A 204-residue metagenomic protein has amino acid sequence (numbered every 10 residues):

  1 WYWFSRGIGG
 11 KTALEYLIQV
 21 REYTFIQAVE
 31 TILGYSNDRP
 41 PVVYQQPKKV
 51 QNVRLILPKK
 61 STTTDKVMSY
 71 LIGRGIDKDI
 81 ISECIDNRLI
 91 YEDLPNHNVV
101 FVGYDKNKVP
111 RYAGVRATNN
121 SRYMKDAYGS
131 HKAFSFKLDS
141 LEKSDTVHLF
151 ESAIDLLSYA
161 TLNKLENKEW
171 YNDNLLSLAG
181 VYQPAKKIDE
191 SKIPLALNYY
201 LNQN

Functional and structural regions predicted by a protein language model:
W1-Y70: Non-catalytic accessory segments of DNA primases and related replication-initiation nucleases
W3, L17, L71, F101 (+3 more regions): Terminal peptide-recognition signature
V20-R21, R74, Q203: Residues at alpha-helix termini
E22-Y23, I76, V147: Helix N-cap/coil-helix junction residues
P47-A133, K137: Basic, glycine-enriched DNA-binding surface that flanks or lies within the catalytic cores of DNA
L94, L138-S144, Y200-N204: Flexible, charged surface loops at secondary-structure boundaries
R111-N167, Y171-N172: Aromatic-anchored, glycine/proline-accented short structural segments that stabilize local strand-turns or short
V147-N204: Acidic, glycine-rich catalytic loops of TOPRIM or P-loop NTPase phosphate-binding modules used across DNA replication
